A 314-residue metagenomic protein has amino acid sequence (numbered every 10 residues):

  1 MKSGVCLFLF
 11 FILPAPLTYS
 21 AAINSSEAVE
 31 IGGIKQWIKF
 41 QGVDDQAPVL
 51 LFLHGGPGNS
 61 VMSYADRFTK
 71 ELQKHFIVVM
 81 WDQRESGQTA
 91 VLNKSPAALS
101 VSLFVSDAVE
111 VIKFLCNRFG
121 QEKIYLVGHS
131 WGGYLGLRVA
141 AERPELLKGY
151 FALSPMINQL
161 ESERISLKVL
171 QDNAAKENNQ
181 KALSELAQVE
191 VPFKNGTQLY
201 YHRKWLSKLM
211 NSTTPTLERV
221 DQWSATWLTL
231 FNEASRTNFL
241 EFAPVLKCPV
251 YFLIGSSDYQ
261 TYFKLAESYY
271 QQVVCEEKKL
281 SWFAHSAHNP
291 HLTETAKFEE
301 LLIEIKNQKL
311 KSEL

Functional and structural regions predicted by a protein language model:
S60-T69: The serine-hydrolase catalytic nucleophile loop
Q73-V91: Conserved alpha/beta-hydrolase
L103-K123: Conserved acidic catalytic loop of the alpha/beta-hydrolase fold
Q121-R164: Conserved hydrolase catalytic core segment
K148-Q188: A catalytic-pocket lid/entrance helix-loop region that shapes and gates access to the active site across common
E177-E241, V245-C248: Alpha/beta-hydrolase
Y259-L265: Conserved alpha/beta-hydrolase "acid-adjacent" motif
S286-T295, E299: Catalytic histidine-centered segment of alpha/beta-hydrolase-like enzymes
